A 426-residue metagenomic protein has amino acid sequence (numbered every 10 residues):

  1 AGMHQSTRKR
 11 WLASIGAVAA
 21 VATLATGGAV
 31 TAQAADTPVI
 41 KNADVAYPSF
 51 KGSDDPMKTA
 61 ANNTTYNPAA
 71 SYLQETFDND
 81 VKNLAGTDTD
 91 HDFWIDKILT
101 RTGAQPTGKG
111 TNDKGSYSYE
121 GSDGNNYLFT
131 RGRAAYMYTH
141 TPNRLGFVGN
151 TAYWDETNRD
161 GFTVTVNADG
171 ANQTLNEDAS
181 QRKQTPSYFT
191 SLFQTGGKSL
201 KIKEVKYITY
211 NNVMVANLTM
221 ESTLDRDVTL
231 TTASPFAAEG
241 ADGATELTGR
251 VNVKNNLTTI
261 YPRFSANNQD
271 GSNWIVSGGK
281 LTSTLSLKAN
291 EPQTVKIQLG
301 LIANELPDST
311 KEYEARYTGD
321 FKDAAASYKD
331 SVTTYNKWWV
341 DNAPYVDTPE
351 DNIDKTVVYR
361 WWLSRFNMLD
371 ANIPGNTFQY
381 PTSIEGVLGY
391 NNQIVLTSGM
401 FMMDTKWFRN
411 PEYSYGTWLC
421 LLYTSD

Functional and structural regions predicted by a protein language model:
A1-S14: Bacterial Sec-dependent N-terminal signal peptides
R10-L12, Y423-D426: Cys/His-enriched low-complexity segments
G16-T26: Bacterial N-terminal signal peptides
T23, T294, T424: Ser/Thr-centric signal marking residues that sit in or immediately flank functional binding/regulatory motifs
A25-D36: Sec-dependent signal peptide cleavage junction
D36-D351: Terminal accessory carbohydrate-recognition/targeting modules of carbohydrate-active enzymes
S118, S327-S425: Substrate-binding groove/exosite segments of carbohydrate-active enzymes
